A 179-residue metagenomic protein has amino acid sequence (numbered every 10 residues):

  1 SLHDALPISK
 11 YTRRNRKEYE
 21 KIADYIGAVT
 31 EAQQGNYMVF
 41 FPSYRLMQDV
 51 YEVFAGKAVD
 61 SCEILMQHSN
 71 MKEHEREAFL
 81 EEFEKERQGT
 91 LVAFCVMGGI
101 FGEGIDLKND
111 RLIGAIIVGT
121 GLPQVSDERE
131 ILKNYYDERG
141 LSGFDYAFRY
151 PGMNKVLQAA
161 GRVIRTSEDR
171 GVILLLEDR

Functional and structural regions predicted by a protein language model:
S1, A5-R179: ASCE RecA-like P-loop NTPase motor cores that couple ATP hydrolysis to mechanical translocation on nucleic acids
